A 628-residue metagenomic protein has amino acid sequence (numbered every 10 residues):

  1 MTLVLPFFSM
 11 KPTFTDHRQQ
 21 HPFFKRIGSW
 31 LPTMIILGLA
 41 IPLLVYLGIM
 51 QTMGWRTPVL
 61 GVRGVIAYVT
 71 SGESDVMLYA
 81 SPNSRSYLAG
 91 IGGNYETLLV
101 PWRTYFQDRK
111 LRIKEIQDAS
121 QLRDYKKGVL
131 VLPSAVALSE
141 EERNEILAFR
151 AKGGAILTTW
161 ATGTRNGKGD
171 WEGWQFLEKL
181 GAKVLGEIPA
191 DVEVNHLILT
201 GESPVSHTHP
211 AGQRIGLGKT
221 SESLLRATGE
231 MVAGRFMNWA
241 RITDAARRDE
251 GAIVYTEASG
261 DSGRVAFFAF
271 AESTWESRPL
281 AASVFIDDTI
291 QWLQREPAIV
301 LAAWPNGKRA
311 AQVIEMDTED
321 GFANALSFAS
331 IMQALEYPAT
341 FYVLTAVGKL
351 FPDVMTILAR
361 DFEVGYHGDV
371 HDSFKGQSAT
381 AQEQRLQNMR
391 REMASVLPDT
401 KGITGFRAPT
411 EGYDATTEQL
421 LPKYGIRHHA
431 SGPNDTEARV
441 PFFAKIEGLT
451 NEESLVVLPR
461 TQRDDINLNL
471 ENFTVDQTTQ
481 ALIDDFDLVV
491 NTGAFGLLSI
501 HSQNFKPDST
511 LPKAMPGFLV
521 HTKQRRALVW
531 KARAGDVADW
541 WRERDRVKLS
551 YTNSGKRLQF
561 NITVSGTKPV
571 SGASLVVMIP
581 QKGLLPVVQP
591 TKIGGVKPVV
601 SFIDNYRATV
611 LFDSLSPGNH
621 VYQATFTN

Functional and structural regions predicted by a protein language model:
M1-L31: N-terminal Lys/Arg-rich, disordered targeting/topogenic segments
F24-K126, D261, T274, R295 (+2 more regions): Aromatic-Pro/Gly-enriched surface loop or interdomain linker that acts as a lid/target-recognition segment
V136-T208: A glycine-rich, often tryptophan-bearing local segment used as a flexible ligand/cofactor-contacting loop or short
T164-N166, D170, Q175, K308-Q312 (+3 more regions): Metal-dependent polysaccharide deacetylase catalytic core of the NodB/CE4 family, i.e., the active-site-bearing domain
I188-D261, T450, L455: Catalytic beta-strand/loop cores that center a nucleophilic Ser/Cys/Thr and support acyl-enzyme chemistry
I215-E222, T563-L585: Surface-exposed beta-strand/loop patches in extracellular or lumenal glycoproteins
R309-D320, P459-D536: Catalytic grooves of carbohydrate-active enzymes
I603-N628: C-terminal beta-strand-rich structural cap/linker in extracellular carbohydrate-active enzymes
